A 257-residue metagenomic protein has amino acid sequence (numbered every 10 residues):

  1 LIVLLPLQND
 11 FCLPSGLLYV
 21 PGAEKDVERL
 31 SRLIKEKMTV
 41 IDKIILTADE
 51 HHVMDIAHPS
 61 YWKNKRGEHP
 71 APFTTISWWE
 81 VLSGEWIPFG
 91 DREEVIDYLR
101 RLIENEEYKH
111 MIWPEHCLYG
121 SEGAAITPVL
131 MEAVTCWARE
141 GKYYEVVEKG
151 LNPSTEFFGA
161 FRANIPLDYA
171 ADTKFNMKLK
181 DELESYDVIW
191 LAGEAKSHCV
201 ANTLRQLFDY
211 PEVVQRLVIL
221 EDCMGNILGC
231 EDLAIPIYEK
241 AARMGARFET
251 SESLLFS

Functional and structural regions predicted by a protein language model:
L1-I45, H51-S257: Active-site-adjacent betaalpha module
